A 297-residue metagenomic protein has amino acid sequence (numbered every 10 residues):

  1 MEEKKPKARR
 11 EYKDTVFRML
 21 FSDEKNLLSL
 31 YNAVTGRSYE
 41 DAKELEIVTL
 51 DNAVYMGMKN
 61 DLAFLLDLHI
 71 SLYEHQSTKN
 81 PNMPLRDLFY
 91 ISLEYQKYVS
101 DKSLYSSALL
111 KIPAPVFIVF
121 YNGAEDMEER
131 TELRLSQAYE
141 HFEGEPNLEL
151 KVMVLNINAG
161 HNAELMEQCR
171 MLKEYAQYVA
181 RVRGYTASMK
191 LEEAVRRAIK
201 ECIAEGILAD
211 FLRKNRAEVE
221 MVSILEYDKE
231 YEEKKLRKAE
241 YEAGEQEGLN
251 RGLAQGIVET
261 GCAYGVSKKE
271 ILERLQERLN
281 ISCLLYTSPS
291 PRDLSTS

Functional and structural regions predicted by a protein language model:
M1-S288, R292: Elongated, amphipathic alpha-helical interaction scaffolds
